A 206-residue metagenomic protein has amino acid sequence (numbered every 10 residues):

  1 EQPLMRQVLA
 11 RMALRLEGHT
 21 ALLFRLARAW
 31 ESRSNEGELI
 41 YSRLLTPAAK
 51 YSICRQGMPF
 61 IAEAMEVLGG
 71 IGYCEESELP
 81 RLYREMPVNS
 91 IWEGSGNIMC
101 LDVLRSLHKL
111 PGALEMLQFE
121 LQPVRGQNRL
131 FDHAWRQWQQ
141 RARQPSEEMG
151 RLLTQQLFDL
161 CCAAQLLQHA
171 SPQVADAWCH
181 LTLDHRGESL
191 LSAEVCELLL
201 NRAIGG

Functional and structural regions predicted by a protein language model:
E1-G206: Flavin-dependent oxidoreductase catalytic core characteristic of acyl-CoA dehydrogenase/oxidase-like enzymes
